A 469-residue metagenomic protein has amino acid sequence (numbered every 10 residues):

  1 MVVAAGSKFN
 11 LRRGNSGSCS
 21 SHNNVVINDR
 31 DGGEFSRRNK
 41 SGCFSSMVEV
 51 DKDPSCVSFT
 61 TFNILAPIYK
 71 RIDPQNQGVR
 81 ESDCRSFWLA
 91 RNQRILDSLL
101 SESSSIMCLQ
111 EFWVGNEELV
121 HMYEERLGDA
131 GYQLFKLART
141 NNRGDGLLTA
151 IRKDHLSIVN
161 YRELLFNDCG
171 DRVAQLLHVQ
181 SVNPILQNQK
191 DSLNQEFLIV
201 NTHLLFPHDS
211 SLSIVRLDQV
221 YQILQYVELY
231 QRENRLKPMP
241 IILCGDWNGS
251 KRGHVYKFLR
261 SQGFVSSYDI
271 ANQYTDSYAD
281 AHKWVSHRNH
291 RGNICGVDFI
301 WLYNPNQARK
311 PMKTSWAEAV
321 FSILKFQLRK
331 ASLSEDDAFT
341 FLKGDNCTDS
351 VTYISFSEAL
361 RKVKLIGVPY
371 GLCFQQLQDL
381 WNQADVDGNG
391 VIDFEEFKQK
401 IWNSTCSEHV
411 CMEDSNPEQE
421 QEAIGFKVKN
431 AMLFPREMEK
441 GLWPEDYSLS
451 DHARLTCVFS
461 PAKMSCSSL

Functional and structural regions predicted by a protein language model:
V2-E49, C169, S181-Q187, Y221 (+2 more regions): Metal-dependent phosphoester-hydrolase catalytic domains
S16, N24-C56, F62-I64, W88 (+6 more regions): Structured beta-strand-rich core segments of catalytic domains in phosphoester-bond hydrolases
V57-L65, A90-H121, A150, L177 (+5 more regions): Active-site beta-strand/loop signature of hydrolases that rely on acidic residues for catalysis
I64-A90, H208-V215: Acidic/histidine-rich helix-loop elements that form or flank divalent-metal/phosphate-binding sites at the catalytic
K70-Q75, V120-M122, D145-L147, A174 (+5 more regions): Short aromatic-enriched loop/helix-cap "lid" or pocket-rim segments at secondary-structure transitions that line
N76-G78, Y123-G128, D168, L217-D218 (+1 more regions): Glycine-rich, phosphate-binding/catalytic loops in enzymes
Q77-D83, I106, F206-D209, F321-L324 (+2 more regions): Short interface patches used for recognition in eukaryotic signaling and trafficking proteins
H208, S213-E228: Active-site beta-loop-alpha substructure in enzyme catalytic cores, prototypically the cysteine-centered nucleophile
